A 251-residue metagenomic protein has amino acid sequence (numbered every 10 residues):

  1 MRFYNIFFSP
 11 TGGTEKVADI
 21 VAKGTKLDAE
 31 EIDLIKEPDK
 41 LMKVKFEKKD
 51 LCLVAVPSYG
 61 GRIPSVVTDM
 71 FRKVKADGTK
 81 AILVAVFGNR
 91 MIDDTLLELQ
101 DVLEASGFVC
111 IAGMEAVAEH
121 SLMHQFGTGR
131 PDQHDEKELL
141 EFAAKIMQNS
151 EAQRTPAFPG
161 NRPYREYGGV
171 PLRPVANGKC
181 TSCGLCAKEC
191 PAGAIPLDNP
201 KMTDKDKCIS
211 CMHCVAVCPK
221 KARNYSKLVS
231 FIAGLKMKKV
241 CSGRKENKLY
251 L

Functional and structural regions predicted by a protein language model:
R2-E37, M42-G169, L228-L251: FMN-binding flavodoxin-like domain, especially the glycine-rich phosphate-binding loop
L172-P174: Short amphipathic alpha-helical segments
A176, T181, L185-I209, H213-S230: Iron-sulfur cluster-binding cysteine motifs and their immediate structural context in ferredoxin-like electron-transfer
